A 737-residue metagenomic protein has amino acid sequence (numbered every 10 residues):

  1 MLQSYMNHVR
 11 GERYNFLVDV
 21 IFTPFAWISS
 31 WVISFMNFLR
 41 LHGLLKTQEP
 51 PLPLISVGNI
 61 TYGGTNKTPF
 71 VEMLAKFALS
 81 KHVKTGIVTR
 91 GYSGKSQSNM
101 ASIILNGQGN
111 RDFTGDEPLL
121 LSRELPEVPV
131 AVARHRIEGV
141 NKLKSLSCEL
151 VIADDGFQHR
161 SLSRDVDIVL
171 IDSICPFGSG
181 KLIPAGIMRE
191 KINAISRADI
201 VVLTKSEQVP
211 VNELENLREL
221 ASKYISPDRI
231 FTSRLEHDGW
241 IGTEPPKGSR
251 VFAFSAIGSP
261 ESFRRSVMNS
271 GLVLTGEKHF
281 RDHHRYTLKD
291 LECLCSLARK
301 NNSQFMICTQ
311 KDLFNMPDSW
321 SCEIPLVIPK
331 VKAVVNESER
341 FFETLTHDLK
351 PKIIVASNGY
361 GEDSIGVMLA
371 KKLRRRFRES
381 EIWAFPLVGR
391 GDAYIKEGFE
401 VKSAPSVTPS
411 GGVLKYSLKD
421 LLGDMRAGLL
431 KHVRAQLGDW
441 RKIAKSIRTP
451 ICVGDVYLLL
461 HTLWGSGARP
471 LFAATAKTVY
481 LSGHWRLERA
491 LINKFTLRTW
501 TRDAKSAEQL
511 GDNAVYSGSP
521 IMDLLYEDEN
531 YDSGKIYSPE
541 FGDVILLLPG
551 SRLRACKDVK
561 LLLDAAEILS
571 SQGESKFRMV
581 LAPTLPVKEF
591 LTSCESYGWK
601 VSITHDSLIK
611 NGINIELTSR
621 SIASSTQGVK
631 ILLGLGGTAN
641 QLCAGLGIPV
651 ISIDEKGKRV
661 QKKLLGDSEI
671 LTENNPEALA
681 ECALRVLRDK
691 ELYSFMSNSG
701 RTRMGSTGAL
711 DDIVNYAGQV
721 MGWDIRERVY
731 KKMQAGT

Functional and structural regions predicted by a protein language model:
M1-P53: A transmembrane-helix-recognition feature enriched in membrane-embedded lipid enzymes and envelope glyco-/phospholipid
L2-E12, F16, P176-N302: C-terminal accessory "lid"/substrate-recognition subdomains
I28, T68, L121, D154 (+6 more regions): Residue-level signal for inorganic ion chemistry
F38-G107: Walker A (P-loop) phosphate-binding motif
L44, L74-K76, S80-R90, D228 (+4 more regions): Nucleotide-activated sugar donor-binding and catalytic core shared by glycosyltransferases and related lipid-linked
Y92-I225, T462: Phosphate/Mg2+-binding loops and adjacent switch elements in nucleotide/diphosphate-handling enzyme cores
S147, S163-D165, S196-R197, N302 (+3 more regions): Alpha-helix C-terminal capping/helix-to-coil transition sites in glycosyltransferase folds
R281-H284, E323-L349: Short, flexible loop segments at boundaries between secondary-structure elements
